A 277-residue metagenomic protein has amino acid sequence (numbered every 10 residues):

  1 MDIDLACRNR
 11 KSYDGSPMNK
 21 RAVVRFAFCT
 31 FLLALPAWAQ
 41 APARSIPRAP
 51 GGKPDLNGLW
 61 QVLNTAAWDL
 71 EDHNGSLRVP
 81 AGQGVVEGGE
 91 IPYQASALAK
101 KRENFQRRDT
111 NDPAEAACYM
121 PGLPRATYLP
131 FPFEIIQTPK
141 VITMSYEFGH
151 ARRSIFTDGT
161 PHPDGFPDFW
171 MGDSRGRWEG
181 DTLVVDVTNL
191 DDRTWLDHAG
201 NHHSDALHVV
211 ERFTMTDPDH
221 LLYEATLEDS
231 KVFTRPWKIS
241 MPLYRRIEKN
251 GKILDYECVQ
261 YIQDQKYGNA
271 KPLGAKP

Functional and structural regions predicted by a protein language model:
D2, K11-G15, N19-K20, F28-F31 (+1 more regions): PEST-like low-complexity, intrinsically disordered acidic/proline/serine-rich tracts that flank trafficking/processing
